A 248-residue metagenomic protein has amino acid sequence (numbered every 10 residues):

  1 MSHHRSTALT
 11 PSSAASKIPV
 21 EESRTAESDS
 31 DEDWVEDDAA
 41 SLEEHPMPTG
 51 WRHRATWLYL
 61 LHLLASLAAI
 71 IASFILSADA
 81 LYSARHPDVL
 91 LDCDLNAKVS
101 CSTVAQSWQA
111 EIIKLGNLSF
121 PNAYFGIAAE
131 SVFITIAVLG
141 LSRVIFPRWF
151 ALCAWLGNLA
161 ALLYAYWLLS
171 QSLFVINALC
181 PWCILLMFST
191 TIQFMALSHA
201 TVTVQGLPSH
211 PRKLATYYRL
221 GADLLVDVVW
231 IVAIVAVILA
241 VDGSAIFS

Functional and structural regions predicted by a protein language model:
E27-T56, V204-A222: Membrane-interfacial, low-structure loops and terminal tails that flank and connect transmembrane helices in multi-pass
R54-R85, V237: N-terminal signal-anchor transmembrane alpha helix
L81-S119: Extracytosolic (periplasmic/ER-lumenal) interhelical loops and adjacent juxtamembrane/interface segments of multi-pass
V104-V132, L179-T191: Membrane-interface loop-to-helix entry segments
F120-I145, A160, Y164: Hydrophobic alpha-helical transmembrane segments
A128-I134, L186-V204, A233-I234: Hydrophobic cores of alpha-helical transmembrane segments in multi-pass inner/ER membrane proteins, independent
I145, L169-P181: Membrane-interface helix caps and helix-loop-helix hairpins in membrane proteins
A236-S248: Juxtamembrane boundary at the C-terminal end of a transmembrane helix
